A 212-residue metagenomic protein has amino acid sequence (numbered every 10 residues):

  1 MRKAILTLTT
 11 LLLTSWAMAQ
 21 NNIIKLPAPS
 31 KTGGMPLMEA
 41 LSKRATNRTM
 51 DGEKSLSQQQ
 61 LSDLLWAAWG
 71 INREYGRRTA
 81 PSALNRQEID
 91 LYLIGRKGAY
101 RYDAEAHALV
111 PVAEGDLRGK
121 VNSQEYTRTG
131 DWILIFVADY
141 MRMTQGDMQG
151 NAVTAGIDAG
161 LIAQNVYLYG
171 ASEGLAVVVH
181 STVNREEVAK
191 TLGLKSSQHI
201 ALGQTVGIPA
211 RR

Functional and structural regions predicted by a protein language model:
M1-A4: Positively charged n-region of N-terminal signal peptides that target proteins for export
T10-L11: Short, linear, compositionally biased motifs with a strong N-terminal bias
Q20-G130: N-terminal amphipathic, basic helical "cap/leader" segment at the start of enzyme domains
R44, L64, L91, W132-V188: Small-aliphatic-rich amphipathic alpha-helix that forms the alpha element of a beta-alpha
W69, R96-G98, E105, V137-M141 (+2 more regions): Solvent-exposed coil/turn segments that connect beta secondary-structure elements in extracytoplasmic/periplasmic
L194-R212: A glycine-rich helix N-cap at a beta->alpha junction
